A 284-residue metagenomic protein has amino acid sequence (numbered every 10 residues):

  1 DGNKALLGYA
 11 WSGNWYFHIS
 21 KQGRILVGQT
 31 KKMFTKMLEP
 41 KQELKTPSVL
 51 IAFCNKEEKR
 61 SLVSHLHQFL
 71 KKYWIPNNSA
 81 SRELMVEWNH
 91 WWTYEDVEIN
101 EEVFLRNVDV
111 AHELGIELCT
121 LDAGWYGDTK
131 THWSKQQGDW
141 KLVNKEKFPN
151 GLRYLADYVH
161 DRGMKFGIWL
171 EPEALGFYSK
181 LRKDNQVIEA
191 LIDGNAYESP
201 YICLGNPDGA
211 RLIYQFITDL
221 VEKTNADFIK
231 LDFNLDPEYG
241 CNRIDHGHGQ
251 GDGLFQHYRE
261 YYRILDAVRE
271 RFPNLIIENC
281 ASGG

Functional and structural regions predicted by a protein language model:
D1-Y73: N-terminal accessory beta-strand-rich subdomains and adjacent acidic, glycine-rich linkers that precede catalytic cores
K4, W11-W15, Q22-R24, Q29 (+2 more regions): Feature activates predominantly on carbohydrate-active enzymes
Q29, T93-K183, I188-A190, R211-Q215 (+1 more regions): Aromatic- and glycine-enriched glycan-recognition loops and surfaces that form the carbohydrate-binding subsites
N55-V86, D96-V97, F104-V108, L114 (+1 more regions): Terminal accessory/anchoring regions of large secretory-pathway or extracellular enzymes
N77-E95, N185-I202: N-terminal small/glycine-rich loop or linker at the start of catalytic domains across soluble metabolic enzymes
L84-H90, E117-L121, F166-L170, I229-L231 (+1 more regions): Hydrophobic faces of well-ordered beta-strands that scaffold small-molecule active sites in alpha/beta enzyme cores
V143-G151, L155-D161, R182-G284: Active-site neighborhood of glycoside hydrolase catalytic domains
